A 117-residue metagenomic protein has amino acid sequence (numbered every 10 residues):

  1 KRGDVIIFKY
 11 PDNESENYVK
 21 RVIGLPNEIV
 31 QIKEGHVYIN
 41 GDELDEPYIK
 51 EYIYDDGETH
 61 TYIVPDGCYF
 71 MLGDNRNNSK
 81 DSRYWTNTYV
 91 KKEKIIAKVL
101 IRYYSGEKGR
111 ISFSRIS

Functional and structural regions predicted by a protein language model:
K1-S117: Soluble "head" domains of membrane/secretory-pathway proteins
